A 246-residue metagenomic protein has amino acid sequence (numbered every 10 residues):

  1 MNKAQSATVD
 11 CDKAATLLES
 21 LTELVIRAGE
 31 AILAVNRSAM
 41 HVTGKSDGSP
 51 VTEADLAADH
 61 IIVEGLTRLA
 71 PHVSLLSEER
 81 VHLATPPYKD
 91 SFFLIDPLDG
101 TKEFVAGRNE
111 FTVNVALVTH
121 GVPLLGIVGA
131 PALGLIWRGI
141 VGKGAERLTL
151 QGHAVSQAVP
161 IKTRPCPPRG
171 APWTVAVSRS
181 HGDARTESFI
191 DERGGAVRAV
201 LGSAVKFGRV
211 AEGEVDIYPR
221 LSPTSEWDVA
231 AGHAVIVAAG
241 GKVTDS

Functional and structural regions predicted by a protein language model:
M1-E23, E30, E187-E192, F207-S246: Oxyanion/phosphate-interacting regions
M1-L98, A184-D191: N-terminal subdomain of lithium-sensitive/metallo-dependent phosphomonoesterases centered on the IMPase/IPPase/PAP
I32, D55, L66, T101 (+5 more regions): Residue-level signal for inorganic ion chemistry
H41, S74, A196-V197, K242: Conserved beta-strand segments of alpha/beta enzyme cores
K45, E78, S178, L201 (+2 more regions): Conserved beta-strand termini and adjacent loop/short-helix elements that scaffold enzyme active sites in alpha/beta
K89-P131: Glycine-rich active-site/cofactor-binding loop and its immediate structural neighborhood
V115-G208: Acidic beta-strand-loop-alpha-helix segment within the catalytic core of divalent metal-dependent phosphate-processing
